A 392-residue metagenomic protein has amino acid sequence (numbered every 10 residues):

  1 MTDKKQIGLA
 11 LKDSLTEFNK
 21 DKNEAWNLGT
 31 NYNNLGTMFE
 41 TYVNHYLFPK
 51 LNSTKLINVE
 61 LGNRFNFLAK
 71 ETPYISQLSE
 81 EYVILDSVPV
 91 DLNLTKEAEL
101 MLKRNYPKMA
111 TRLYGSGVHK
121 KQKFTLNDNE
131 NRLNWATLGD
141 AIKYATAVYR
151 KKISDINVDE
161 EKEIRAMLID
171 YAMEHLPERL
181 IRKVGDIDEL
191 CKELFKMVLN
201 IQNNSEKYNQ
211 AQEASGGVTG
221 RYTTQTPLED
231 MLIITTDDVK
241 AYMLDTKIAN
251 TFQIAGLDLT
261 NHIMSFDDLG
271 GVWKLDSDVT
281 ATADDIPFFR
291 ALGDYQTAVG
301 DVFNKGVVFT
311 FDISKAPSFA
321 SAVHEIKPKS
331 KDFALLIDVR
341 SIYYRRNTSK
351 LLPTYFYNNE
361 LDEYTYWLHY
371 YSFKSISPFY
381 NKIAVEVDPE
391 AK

Functional and structural regions predicted by a protein language model:
M1-T54, N58, H262-K392: Extended, compositionally biased alpha-helical segments that mediate assembly or anchoring
T2, Q6, T30-N34, M38 (+6 more regions): Alpha-helix boundary/N-cap detector
L15, K152, I156, V198 (+1 more regions): Hydrophobic, Leu/Ile/Phe/Ala-enriched alpha-helical segments that form helix-helix packing faces
T41-F124: Assembly/oligomerization interface modules of large self-assembling protein complexes
P107-K183, Y364-H369: Long, contiguous amphipathic alpha-helices that act as assembly "spine/axial" helices in icosahedral shell and virion
T125-N129, R221-I286, R290-D294, D301 (+1 more regions): Helix N-cap / beta->alpha transition motif
K162-M264: Extended amphipathic alpha-helical segments with heptad-repeat/coiled-coil character used for oligomerization, fusion
